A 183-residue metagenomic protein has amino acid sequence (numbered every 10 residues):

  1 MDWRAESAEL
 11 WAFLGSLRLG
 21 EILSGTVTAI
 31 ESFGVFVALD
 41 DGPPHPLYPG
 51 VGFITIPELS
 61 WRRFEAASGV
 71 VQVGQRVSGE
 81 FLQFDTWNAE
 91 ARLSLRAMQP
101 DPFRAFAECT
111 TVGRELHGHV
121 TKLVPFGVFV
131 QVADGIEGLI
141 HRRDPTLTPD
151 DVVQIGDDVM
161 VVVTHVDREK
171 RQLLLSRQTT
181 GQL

Functional and structural regions predicted by a protein language model:
M1-L183: Single-stranded RNA-binding regions, centering on S1/OB-family and related RNA-binding modules
